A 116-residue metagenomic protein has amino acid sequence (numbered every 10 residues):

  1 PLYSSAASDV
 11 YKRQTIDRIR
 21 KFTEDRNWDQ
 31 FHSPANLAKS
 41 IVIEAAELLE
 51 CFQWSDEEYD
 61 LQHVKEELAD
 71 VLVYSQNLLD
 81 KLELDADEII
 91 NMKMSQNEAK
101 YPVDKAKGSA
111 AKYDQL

Functional and structural regions predicted by a protein language model:
P1-A7, Y11: Single conserved hydrophobic/aromatic residue that forms the stacking wall/gate of nucleotide- or nucleobase-binding
L2, Q14, H32, D85-I89: Alpha-helix N-cap and coil->helix boundary residues
S8, D17-R18, D85-L116: Long, charge-enriched, surface-exposed interaction segments in small proteins/subunits
K12-R13, A38: Conserved N-terminal diphosphate/IPP-binding helix and adjacent helical/loop segment of trans-prenyltransferase domains
R13-N27, E50-Q53: Short amphipathic alpha-helical segments and their helix-coil junctions
N27-Q62: Short, contiguous, well-structured surface segments enriched in hydrophobic/aromatic residues
D29, S55, L78, D85 (+1 more regions): Short, polar/charged, Gly/Pro-enriched helix-capping and turn/loop motifs at alpha-helix termini and inter-helix linkers
A38-A45, L61-K93: An amphipathic alpha-helical micro-motif enriched in hydrophobic residues with embedded/adjacent acidic residues
